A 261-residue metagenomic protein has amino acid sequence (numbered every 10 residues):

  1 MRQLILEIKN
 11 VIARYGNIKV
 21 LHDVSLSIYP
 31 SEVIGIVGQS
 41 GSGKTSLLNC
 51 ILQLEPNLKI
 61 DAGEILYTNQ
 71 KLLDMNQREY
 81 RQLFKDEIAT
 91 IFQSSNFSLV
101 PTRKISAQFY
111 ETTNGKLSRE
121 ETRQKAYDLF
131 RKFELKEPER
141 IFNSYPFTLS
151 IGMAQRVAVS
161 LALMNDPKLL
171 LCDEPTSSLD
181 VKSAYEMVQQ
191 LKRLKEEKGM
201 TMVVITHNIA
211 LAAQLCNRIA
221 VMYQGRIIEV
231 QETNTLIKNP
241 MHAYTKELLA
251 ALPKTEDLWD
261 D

Functional and structural regions predicted by a protein language model:
I60-K71: Conserved ABC transporter NBD signature motif
I88-I91, K238-D261: C-terminal boundary and immediately downstream tail of ABC-type ATPase nucleotide-binding domains
M164-K168: A short, proline-enriched helix->beta-strand linker immediately N-terminal to the Walker B motif in ABC-type P-loop
A212-Q214: A short, surface-exposed alpha-helical micro-motif characterized by mixed small hydrophobic and charged/polar residues
V230-Q231: ABC ATPase "signature
